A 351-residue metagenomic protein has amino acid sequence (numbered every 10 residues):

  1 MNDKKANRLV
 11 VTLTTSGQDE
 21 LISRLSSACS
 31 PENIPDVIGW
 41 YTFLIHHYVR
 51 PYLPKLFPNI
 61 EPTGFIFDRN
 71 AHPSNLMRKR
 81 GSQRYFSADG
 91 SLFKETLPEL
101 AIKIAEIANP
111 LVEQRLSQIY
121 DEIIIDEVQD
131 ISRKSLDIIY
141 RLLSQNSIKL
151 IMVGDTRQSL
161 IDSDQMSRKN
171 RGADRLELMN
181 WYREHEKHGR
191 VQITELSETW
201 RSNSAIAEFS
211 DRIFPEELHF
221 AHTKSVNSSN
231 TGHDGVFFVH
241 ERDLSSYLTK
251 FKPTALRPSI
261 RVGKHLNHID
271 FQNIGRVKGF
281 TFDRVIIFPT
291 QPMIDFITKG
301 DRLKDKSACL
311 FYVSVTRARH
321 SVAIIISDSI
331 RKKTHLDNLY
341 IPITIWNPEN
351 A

Functional and structural regions predicted by a protein language model:
M1, Q118, E122, Q129-L248 (+2 more regions): Conserved helicase motor core of SF1/SF2 NTP-dependent helicases
M1-R50, T316-R317: P-loop NTPase Walker
A6-N7, K252, R284: Residues that mark the start of a beta-strand
R8-L9, N70, N180-W181: P-loop NTP-binding core
L44, A101, L160: Feature marks short, surface-exposed loop/turn motifs that line or immediately flank catalytic pockets and channel
P54-I124, R133-I138: Accessory N-terminal region flanking or inserted into the helicase ATPase core in nucleic-acid motor proteins
K250-I260: Conserved strand-helix element at the start of the C-terminal RecA-like helicase core
